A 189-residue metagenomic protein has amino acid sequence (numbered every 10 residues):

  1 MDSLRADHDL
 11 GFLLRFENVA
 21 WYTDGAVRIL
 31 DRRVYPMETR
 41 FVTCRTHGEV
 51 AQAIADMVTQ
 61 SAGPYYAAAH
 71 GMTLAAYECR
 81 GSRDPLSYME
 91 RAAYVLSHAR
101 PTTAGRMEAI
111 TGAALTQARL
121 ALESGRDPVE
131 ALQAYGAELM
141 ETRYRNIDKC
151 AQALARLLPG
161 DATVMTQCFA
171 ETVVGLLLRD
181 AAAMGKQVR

Functional and structural regions predicted by a protein language model:
D2-A51: Positively charged, low-complexity intrinsically disordered leader regions
Q52-A99, A104-R189: N-terminal active-site beta-alpha-beta segment that forms phosphate/nucleotide-binding and substrate-recognition loops
